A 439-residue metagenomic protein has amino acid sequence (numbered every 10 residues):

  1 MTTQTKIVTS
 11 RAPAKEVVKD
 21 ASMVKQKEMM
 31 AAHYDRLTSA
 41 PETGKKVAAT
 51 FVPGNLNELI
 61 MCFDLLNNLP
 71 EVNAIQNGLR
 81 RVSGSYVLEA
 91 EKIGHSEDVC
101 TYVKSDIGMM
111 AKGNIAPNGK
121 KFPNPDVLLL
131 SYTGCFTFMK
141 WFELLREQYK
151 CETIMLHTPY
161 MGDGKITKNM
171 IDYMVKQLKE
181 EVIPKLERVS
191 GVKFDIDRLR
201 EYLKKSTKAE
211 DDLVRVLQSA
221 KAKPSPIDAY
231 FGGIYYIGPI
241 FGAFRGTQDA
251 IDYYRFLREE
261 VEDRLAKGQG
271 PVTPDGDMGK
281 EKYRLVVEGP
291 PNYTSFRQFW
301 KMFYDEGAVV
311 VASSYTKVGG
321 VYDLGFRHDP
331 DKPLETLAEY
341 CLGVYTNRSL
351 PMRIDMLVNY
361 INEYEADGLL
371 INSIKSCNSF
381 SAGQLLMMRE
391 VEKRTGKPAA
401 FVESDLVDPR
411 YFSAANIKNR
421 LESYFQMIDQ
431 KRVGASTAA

Functional and structural regions predicted by a protein language model:
T2-K46, V175, K179-V310, S314-K317 (+1 more regions): A charged, amphipathic alpha-helical module
E42, P53, L59-E91, V286 (+1 more regions): Redox- and metal-dependent alpha/beta enzyme cores, enriched for Fe-S-associated oxidoreductases and cofactor-handling
V47, D126-V127, R284, G368: Structural motif
A49-E58, S131-F138, G289-T294, K375-A382: Gly/Ser/Thr-rich loops at beta-strand to alpha-helix junctions that form or flank small-molecule/cofactor-binding
A49-T50, G54-K121, T133-G134, W141-F142: An N-terminal, globular interaction/scaffold subdomain
V99-A116, E180-K204, A338-N362, Q426-A439: Extended, charge-rich low-complexity interaction segments
M109-S219: Internal, well-ordered alpha/beta segment that forms a basic, Gly-enriched binding/recognition surface
I354-N362, A366-G368, N372-A439: TerminUS-proximal long segments
